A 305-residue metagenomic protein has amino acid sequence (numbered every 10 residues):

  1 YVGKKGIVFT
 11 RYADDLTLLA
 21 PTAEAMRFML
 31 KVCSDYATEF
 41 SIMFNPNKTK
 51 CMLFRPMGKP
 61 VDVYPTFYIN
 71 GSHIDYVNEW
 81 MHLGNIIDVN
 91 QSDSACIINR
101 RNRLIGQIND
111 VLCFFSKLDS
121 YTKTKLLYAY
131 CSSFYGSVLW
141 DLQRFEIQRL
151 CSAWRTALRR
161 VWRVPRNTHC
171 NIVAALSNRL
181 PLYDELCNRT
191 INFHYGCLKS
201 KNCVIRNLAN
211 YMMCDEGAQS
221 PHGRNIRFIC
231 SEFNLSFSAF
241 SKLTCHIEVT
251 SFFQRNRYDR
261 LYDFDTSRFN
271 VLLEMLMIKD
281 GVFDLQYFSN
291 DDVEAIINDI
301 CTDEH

Functional and structural regions predicted by a protein language model:
Y1-G6, D119: Short helix/loop segment immediately N-terminal to the Walker
V2-K4, I69, H82: Structural motif
I7-E39, P56-G58, D88-D93: Catalytic palm subdomain of template-directed nucleic-acid polymerases, centered on the conserved carboxylate motif
V8-R11, D75-E79: Short, flexible turn/loop "capping" segments at secondary-structure junctions
A13-D14, N45-K50, F54-M57, M81-L208: Non-catalytic, peripheral interaction segments enriched in hydrophobic/basic residues
Y36-M43, V164: Secondary-structure transition/capping motifs at alpha-helix termini and the adjoining loop/turn into the next element
M43-N78: Short, conserved micro-motifs composed of acidic
N47, S137, D141-L142, G196-H305: Charged boundary/loop elements
